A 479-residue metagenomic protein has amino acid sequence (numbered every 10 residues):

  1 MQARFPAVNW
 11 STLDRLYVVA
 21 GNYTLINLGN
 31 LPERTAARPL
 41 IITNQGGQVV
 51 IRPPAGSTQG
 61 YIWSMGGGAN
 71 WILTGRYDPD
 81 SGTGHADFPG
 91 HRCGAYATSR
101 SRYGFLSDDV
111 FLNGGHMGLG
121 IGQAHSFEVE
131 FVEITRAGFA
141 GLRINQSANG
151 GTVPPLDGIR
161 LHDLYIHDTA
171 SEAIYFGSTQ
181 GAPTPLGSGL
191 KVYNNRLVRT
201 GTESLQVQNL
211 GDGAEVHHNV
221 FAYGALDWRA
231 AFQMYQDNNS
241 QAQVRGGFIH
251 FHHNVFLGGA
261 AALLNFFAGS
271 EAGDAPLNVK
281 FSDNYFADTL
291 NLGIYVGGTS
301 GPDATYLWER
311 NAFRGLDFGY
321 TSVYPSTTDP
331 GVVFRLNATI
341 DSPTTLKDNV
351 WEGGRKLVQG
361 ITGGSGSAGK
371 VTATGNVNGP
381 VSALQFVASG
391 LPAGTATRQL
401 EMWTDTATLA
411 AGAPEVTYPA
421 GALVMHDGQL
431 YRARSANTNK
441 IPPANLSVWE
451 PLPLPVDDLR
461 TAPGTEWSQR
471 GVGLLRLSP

Functional and structural regions predicted by a protein language model:
M1-N30, I62, A393, M402-T404 (+1 more regions): Acidic Gly/Asp/Thr-rich repetitive segments characteristic of extracellular carbohydrate-active and adhesion proteins
A3-S11, T24-I41, V49-R76, D109-H125 (+1 more regions): Extracellular beta-strand-rich solenoid/capping regions of secreted or surface-exposed proteins that bind or remodel
R15, V19, P39, T43-Q48 (+12 more regions): Right-handed parallel beta-helix
G21-Y23, G46-V49, Y77-G82, G354 (+3 more regions): Acidic glycine-/aspartate-rich tracts in secreted/extracellular proteins
G60-I62, N70, G104, M117-G120 (+11 more regions): Structural detector of coil-to-beta-strand junctions
A148-G151, Q180-A182, Q236-A242, A268-A272 (+4 more regions): Short, recurring structural edge motifs at helix starts
L316-P330, R335-T408, S447-P479: Acidic, glycine- and Ser/Thr-rich low-complexity intrinsically disordered tracts in extracellular/secreted proteins
T395-P455: Tryptophan-rich substrate-binding surfaces of secreted polymer-degrading and adhesive proteins
